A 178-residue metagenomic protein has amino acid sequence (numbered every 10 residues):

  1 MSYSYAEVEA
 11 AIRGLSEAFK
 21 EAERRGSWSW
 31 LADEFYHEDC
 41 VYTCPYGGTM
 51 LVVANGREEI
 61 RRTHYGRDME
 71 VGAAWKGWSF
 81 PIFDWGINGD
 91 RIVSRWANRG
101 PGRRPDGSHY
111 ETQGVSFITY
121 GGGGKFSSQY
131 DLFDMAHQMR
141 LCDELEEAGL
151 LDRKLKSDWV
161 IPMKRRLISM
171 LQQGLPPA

Functional and structural regions predicted by a protein language model:
M1-W30, E34, E38, G149 (+1 more regions): Short, low-complexity N-terminal intrinsically disordered segments enriched in polar/charged residues
Y3-A10, E23-G26, W85, Y120 (+3 more regions): Soluble, non-transmembrane catalytic domains of enzymes that act on hydrophobic metabolites at membranes
E9, W28-I92: A solvent-exposed, acidic/Ser-Thr-rich amphipathic alpha-helical stretch
S79-W85, R99, Q113-T119: Hydrophobic/aromatic beta-strand elements that line small-molecule binding cavities or substrate pockets in beta-rich
N88-D90, D106-T112: A generic structural micro-feature
R95-G102: Generic short beta-strand segments
Q113-W159: Short beta-strand edge/turn micro-motifs at domain boundaries
